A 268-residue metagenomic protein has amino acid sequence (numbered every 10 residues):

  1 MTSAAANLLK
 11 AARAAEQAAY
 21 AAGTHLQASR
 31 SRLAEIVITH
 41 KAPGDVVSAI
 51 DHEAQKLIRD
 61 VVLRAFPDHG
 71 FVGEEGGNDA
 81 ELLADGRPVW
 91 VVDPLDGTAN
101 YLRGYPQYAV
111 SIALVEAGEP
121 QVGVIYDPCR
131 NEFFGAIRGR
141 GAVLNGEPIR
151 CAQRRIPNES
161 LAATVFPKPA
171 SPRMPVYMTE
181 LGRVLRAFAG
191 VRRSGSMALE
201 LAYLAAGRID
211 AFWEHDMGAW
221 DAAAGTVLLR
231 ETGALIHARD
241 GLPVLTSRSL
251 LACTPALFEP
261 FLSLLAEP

Functional and structural regions predicted by a protein language model:
M1-L95, L257: N-terminal subdomain of lithium-sensitive/metallo-dependent phosphomonoesterases centered on the IMPase/IPPase/PAP
A15, A19-A22, G123, A142 (+2 more regions): Small-residue (primarily alanine) positions within well-ordered alpha-helices, especially packing/interaction faces
L26, D51, V62, T98 (+6 more regions): Residue-level signal for inorganic ion chemistry
T39, E81-A84, A117, G135 (+2 more regions): Solvent-exposed alpha-helices and their adjacent loops that cap or buttress functional pockets in soluble metabolic
H52, E75, P94-G97, P128 (+4 more regions): Generic detector of well-ordered alpha-helical packing
F71-G76, V143-N145, G233-A234: Short gly/ser/thr-rich secondary-structure transition/capping motifs
L83-V143: DPxDG-like acidic metal-binding loop motif
R150-P268: An extended, acidic
